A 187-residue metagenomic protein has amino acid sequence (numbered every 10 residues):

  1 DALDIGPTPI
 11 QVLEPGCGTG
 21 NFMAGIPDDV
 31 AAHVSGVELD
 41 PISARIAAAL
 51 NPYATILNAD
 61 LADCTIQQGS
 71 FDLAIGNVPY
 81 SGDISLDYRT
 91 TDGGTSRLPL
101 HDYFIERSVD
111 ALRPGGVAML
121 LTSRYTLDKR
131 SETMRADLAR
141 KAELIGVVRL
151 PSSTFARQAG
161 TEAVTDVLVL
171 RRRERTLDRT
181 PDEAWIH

Functional and structural regions predicted by a protein language model:
D1-A54: Class I S-adenosyl-L-methionine
A2, Q11-D28, A59-D63, Q68-T91 (+3 more regions): Conserved proline-anchored active-site loop of SAM-dependent methyltransferases that bridges a beta-strand
L57-D60, V148-R149: Short loop/edge segments at beta-strand edges and connector loops that shape dinucleotide/nucleotide cofactor-binding
A62-C64, S152-R157: A short acidic, often aromatic-flanked loop/helix-cap motif at beta-alpha or helix-coil junctions that lines enzyme
S81-S85, D128-R130, A156-A159, L177-T180: Switch/connector loops and helix/strand junctions flanking conserved nucleotide-binding motifs in nucleotide-processing
R97-T154, V167-V169: Conserved Class I SAM-dependent methyltransferase catalytic core
R157-H187: Flexible, glycine-/basic-rich loop-and-beta segments that form/coincide with the SAM-dependent methyltransferase
